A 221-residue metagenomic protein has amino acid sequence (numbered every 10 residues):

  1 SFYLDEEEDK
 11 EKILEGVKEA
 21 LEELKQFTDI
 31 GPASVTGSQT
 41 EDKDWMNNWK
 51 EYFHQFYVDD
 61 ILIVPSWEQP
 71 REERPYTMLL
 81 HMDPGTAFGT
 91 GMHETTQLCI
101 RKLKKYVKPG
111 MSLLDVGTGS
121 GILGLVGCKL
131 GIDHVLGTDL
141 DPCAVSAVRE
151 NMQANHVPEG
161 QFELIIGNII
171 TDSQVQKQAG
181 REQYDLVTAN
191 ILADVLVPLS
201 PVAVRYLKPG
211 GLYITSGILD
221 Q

Functional and structural regions predicted by a protein language model:
S1-E73: N-terminal auxiliary segments of SAM/dcSAM-dependent transferases
K18, Q97-K104, V197-P201: Amphipathic, non-transmembrane alpha-helical secondary structure
V64-P65, G137, T215: Hydrophobic residues in well-ordered beta-strands that form the structural core
Y76-P84: A short, charged helix-loop
T86-I169: Conserved SAM/SAH cofactor-binding pocket of Class I
L140-Q221: S-adenosylmethionine
